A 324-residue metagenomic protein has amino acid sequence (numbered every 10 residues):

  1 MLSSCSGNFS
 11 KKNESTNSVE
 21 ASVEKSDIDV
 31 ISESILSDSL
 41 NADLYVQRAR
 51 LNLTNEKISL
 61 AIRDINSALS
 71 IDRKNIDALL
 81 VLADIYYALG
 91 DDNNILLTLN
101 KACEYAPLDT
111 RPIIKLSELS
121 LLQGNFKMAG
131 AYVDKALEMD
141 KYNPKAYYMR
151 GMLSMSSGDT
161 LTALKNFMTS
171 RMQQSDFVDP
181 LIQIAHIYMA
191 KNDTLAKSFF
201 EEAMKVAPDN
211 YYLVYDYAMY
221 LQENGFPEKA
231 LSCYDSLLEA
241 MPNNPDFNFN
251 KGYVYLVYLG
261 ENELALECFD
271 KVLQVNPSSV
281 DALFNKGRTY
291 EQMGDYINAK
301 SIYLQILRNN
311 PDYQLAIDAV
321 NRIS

Functional and structural regions predicted by a protein language model:
S4-N66, S70-D77, A88, L97 (+1 more regions): N-terminal leader/linker segments that initiate helical-solenoid repeat arrays
N8-T16, E223, S232, G260 (+2 more regions): Terminal, low-structured helical/coil segments at or just beyond the last alpha-helical repeat
A21-D29, N55-S67, L89-K101, Q123-K135 (+5 more regions): Structural signature of tandem alpha-helical TPR/SEL1-like repeats, specifically the intra-repeat loop/turn
S37, I71, Y105-A106, M139 (+5 more regions): Structural marker of alpha-solenoid helical repeat scaffolds
A42-D43, I76-D77, T110-R111, P144-K145 (+5 more regions): Helix-start (N-cap) detector for alpha-helical repeat units in TPR-like alpha-solenoids, especially tetratricopeptide
Q47, V81-D84, K115-E118, M149 (+5 more regions): Canonical tetratricopeptide repeat
L53, L80, Y87, I114 (+7 more regions): Position-specific recognition of the canonical hydrophobic site in helix A of tetratricopeptide repeat
E118, M189, M219-E223, D235-Q274: Alpha-helical adaptor scaffolds
